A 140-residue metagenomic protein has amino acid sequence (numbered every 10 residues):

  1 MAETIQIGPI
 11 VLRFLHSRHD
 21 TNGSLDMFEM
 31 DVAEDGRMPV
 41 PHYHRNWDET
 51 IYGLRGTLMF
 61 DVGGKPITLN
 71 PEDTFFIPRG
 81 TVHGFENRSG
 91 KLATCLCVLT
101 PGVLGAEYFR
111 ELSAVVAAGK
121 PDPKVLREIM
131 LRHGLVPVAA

Functional and structural regions predicted by a protein language model:
I5-P41, D48: A short glycine-rich, His/Asp/Glu-containing loop-to-beta-strand
V11, T50, T57-M59, P66 (+2 more regions): Structural motif
E29-A33, Y43-D61, V98-L99: Short, conserved beta-strand element in jelly-roll/cupin
P39-P41, V62-I67: Short beta-strand segments
H42-H44, H83, H133: Histidine-centered active-site/metal-ligand motif
G64-V82: Short acidic-glycine-tyrosine-enriched beta hairpin
E86-S89: Asparagine-centered strand-capping/turn motif at beta-strand->loop junctions
K91-A140: Double-stranded beta-helix
